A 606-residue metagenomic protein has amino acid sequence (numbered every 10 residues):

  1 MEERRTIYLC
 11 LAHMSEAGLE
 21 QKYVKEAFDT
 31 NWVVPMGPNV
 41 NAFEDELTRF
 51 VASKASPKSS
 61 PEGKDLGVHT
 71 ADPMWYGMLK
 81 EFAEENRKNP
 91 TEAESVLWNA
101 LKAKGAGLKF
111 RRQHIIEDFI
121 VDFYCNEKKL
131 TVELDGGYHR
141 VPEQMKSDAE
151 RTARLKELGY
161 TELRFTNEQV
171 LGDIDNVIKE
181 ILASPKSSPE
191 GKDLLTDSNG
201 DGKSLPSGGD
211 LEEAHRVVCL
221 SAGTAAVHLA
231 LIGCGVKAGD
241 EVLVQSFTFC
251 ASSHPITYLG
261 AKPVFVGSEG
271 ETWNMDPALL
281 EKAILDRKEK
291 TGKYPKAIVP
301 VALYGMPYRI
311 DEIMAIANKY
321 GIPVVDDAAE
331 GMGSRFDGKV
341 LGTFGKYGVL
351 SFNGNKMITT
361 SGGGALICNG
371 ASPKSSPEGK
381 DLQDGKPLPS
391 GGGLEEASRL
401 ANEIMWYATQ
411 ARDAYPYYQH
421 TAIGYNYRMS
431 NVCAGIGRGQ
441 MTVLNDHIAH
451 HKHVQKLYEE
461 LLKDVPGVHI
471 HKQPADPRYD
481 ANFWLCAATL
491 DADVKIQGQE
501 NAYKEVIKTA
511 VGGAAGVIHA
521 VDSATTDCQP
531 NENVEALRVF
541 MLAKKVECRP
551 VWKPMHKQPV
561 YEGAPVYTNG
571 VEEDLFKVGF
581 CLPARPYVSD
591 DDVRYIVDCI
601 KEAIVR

Functional and structural regions predicted by a protein language model:
M1-V34, P38, P583: N-terminal "arm"/small-domain region of PLP-dependent enzymes with the aminotransferase-like
A12, F28, P38-K54, A278 (+7 more regions): PLP-dependent aminotransferase class I/II
M36-K54, L130, D210-E241, P255-T257 (+3 more regions): Phosphate-binding glycine-rich loop
E62-K64, E190-K192, G200, G208-G209 (+3 more regions): Glycine-biased, low-complexity coil/linker segments
D65-S184: Nucleic-acid endo/exonuclease domains
Y124-N126, I367, A487-T489: Short hydrophobic/aromatic beta-strand micro-patches that form the beta-sheet surface supporting nucleotide- or nucleic
G260: Structured binding elements
E271-T360, I367-S372: Active-site phosphate-binding strand-loop segment of PLP-dependent enzymes
